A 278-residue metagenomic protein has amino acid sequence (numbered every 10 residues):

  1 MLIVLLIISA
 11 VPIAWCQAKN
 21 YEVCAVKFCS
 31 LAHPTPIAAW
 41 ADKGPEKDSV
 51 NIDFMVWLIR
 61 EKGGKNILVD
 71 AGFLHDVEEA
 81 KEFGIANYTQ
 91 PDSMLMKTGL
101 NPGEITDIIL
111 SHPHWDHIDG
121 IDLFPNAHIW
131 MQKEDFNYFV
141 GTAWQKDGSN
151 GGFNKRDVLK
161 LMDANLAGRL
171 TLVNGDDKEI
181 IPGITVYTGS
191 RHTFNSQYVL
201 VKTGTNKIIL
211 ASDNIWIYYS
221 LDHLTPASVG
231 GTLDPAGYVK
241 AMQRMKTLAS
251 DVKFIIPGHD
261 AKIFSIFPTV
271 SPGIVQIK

Functional and structural regions predicted by a protein language model:
M1-A10: Bacterial N-terminal signal peptides
C16-A18: Boundary at the C-terminal end of the N-terminal hydrophobic targeting segment
N20, T89-L100, E104, E134-T188 (+1 more regions): Metallo-beta-lactamase
V23, I59, D70, I105 (+7 more regions): Divalent metal-coordination and catalytic microenvironments
S30-S93, K97, Y198-I215: Conserved beta-strand hairpin/beta-sheet module of binuclear metal-dependent hydrolase folds, prominently
L74, K146, K160-A164, D176-E179 (+2 more regions): Metallo-beta-lactamase
G84-M131: Active-site metal-binding motif and surrounding structural segment of the metallo-beta-lactamase
I121-L123, H128-Q132, Y187-R191, F264-K278: Short, electropositive alpha-helical surface patch
